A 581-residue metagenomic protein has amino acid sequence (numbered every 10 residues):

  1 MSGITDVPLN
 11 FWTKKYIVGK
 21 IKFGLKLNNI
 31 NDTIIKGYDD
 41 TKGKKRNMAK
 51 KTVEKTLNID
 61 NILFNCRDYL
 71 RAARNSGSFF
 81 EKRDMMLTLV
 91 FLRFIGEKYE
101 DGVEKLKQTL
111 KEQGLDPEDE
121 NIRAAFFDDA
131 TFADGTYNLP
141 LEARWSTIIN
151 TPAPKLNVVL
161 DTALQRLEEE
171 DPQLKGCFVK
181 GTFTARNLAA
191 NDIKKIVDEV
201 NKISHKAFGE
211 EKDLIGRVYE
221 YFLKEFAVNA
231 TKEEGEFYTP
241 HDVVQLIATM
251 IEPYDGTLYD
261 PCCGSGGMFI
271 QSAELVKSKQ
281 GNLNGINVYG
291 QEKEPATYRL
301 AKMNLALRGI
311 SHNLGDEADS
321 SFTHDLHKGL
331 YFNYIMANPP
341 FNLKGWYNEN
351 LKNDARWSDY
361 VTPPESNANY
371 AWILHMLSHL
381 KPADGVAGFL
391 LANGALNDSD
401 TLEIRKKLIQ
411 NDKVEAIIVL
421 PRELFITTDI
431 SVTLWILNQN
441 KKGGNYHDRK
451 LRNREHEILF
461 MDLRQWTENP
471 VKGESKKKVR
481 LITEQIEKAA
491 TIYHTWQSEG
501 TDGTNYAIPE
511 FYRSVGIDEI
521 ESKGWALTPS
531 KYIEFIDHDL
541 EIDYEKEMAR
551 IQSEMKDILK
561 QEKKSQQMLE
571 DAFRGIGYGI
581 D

Functional and structural regions predicted by a protein language model:
T5-W12, Y16-Y254, N313, E317-L326 (+6 more regions): Non-catalytic, mostly N-terminal accessory regions of nucleic-acid modification and defense proteins
N65, S78-F94, Y298, P364-L437: Conserved Class I SAM-dependent methyltransferase catalytic core
S76, W346-N367, A392-S399, P421-T427 (+3 more regions): Short, contiguous acidic/charged loop-to-helix segments that flank catalytic cores in large enzymes
Y99, V276-Q280, L380: Active-site catalytic pocket residues across diverse enzymes, especially alpha/beta-hydrolases
E233-A337, N342-Y360, A371, L391-G394 (+2 more regions): Conserved S-adenosyl-L-methionine
N333, I430-L437, E474-L481: Short, surface-exposed amphipathic charged segments that create phosphate/polyanion-binding patches used for binding
G345-N348, G385-G388, D398-L402, I417-I418 (+4 more regions): Extended hydrophobic-aromatic, low-complexity segments
